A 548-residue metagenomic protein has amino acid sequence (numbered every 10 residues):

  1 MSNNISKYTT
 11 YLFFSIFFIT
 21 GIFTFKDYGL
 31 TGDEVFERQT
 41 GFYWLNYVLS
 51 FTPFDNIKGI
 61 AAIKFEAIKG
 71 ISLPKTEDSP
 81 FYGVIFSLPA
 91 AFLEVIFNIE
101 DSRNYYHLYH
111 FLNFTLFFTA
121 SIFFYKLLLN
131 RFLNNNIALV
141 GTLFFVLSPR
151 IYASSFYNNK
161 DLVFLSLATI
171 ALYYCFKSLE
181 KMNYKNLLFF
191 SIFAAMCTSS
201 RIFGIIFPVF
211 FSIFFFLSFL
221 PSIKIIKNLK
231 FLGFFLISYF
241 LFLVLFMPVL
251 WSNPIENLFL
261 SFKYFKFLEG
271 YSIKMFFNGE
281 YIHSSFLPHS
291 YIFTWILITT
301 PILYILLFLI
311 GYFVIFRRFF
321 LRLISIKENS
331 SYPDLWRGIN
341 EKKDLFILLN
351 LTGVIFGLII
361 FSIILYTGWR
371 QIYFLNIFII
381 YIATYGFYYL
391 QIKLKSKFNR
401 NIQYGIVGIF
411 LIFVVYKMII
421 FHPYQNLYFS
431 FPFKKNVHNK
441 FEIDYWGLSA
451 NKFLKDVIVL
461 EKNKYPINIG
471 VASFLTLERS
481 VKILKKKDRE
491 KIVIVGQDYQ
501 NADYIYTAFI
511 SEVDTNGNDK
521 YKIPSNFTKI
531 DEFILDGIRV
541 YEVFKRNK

Functional and structural regions predicted by a protein language model:
I22, D27, F86, P248-W251 (+3 more regions): Catalytic lumenal/periplasmic loop and adjoining terminal transmembrane helix of membrane glycan-assembly enzymes
T31, A153-V163: Short acidic/glycine- and proline-prone juxtamembrane loop motifs at membrane-interface regions of multi-pass membrane
Y47-S50, S79-L88, F97-D101, M196 (+6 more regions): Transmembrane-lumen/periplasm boundary regions of multi-pass, lipid-linked membrane glycan transferases
F111-F132, I170, Y174, F320 (+1 more regions): Transmembrane-helix motifs of polytopic, lipid-linked glycan transferases
N130-F132, A171-L187, C197: Membrane-interface transmembrane helices that cradle and orient dolichyl/undecaprenyl
A138-V146, A194, T198: Short helix- or helix-capping micro-motifs that position conserved polar/aromatic residues at function-defining sites
D161-L165, C197-S200, I206, I298-L307 (+3 more regions): Hydrophobic/aromatic-rich transmembrane helices and adjacent perimembrane loops
L188-F190, F203-S218, Y304-L309, A383: Transmembrane-embedded, aromatic-rich helix segments that form part of the hydrophobic channel/pocket engaging
